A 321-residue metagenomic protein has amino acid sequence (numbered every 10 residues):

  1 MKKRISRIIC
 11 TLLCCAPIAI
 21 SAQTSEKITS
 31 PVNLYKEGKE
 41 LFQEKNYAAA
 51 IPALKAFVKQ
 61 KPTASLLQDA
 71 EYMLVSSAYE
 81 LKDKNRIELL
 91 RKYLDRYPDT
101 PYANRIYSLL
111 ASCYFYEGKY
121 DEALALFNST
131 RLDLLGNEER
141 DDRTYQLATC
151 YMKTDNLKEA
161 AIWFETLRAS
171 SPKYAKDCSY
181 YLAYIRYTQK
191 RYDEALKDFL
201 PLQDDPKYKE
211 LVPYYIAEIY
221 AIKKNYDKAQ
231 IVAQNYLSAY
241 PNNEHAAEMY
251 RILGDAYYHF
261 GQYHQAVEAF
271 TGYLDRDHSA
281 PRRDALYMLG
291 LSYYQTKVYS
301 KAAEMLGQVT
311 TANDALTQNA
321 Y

Functional and structural regions predicted by a protein language model:
K2-I8, I20-Y321: Acidic, polar-rich low-complexity tracts and alpha-helical solenoid repeat scaffolds
C10-P17: Bacterial N-terminal signal peptides
